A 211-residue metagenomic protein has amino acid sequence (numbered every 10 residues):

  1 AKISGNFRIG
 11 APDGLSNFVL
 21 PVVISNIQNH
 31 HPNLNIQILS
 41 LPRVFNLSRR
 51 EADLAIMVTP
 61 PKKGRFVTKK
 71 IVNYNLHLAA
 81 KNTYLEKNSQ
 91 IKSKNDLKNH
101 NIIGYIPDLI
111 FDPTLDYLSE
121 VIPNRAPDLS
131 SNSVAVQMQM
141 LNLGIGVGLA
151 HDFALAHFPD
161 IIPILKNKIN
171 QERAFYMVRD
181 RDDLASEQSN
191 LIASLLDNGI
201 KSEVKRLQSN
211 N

Functional and structural regions predicted by a protein language model:
S4-G64: Central regulatory/effector-binding core of bacterial HTH transcription factors
R8-G10, A55, I103, G148 (+1 more regions): Short, well-ordered beta-strand segments
G14, D182-D183: Short, surface-exposed acidic/glycine-rich loop or hinge patches that mediate macromolecular interfaces
F18-V19, N88, P113, E187: Residues that form or flank phosphate/diphosphate-binding pockets in enzymes that use nucleotide phosphates
R49, P61-F175, S202-N211: C-terminal regulatory
L184-N198, E203: Short amphipathic alpha-helical coupling segments at ligand-binding clamshell hinges and other catalytic/signaling
